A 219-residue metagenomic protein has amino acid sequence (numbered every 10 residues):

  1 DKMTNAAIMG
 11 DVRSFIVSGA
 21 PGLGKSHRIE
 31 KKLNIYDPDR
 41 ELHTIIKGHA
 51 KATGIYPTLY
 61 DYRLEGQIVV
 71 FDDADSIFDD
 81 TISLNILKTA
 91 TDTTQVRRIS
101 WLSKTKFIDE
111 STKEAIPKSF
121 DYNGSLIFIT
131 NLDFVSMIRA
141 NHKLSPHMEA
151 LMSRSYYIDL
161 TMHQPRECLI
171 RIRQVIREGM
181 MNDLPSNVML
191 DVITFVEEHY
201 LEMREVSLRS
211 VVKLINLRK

Functional and structural regions predicted by a protein language model:
D1-M9: Pre-Walker A adenine-sensing motif
M9-I29: Walker A/P-loop nucleotide-binding motif
G22-L23, A50-A52, A74-I77, L126 (+2 more regions): Conserved nucleotide-binding/hydrolysis micro-motifs of P-loop NTPases
L23, I35-Q67, D75-D80: AAA+/P-loop NTPase substrate/partner-engagement loops
E65-V69, K118-I129: Loop/turn-to-beta-strand initiation segments
D79-Y122, N131-F134: Conserved catalytic/switch belt of AAA+ P-loop NTPases
R139-H163: A short helix-turn-beta junction within AAA+ P-loop NTPase domains corresponding to the substrate/partner-engaging
P165-K219: Conserved AAA+ ATPase small/helical "lid" subdomain
